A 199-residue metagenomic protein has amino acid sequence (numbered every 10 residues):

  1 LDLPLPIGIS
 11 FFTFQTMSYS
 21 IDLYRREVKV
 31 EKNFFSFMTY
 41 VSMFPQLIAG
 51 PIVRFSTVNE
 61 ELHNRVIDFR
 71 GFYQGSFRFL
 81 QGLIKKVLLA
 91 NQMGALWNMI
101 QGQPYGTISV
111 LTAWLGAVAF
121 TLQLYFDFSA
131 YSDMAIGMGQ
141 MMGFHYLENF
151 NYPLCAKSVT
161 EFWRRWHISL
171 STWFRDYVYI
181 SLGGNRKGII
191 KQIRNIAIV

Functional and structural regions predicted by a protein language model:
L1-V199: Membrane-embedded transmembrane alpha-helical bundles that form the catalytic cores of multi-pass lipid-modifying
